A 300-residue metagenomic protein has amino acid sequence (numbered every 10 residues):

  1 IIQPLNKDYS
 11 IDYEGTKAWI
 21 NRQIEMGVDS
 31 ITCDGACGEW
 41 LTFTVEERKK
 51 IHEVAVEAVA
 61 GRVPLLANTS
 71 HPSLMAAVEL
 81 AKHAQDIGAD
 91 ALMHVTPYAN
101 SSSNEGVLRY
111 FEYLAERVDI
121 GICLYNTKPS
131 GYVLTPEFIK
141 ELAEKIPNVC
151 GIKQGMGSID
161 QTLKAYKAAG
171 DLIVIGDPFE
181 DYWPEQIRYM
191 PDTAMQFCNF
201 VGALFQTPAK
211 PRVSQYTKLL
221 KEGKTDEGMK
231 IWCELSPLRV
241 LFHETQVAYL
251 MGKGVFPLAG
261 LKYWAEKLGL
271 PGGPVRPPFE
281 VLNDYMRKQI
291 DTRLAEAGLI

Functional and structural regions predicted by a protein language model:
I1, M26, M190-P191, M195-I300: C-terminal alpha-helical cap/extension of soluble enzyme domains
I1-V133, E141, E280, I300: Active-site beta->alpha loop and helix N-cap motifs at the rims of alpha/beta catalytic domains
T16, R48, H52, A77 (+3 more regions): A general structural signal for well-ordered alpha-helical segments in protein cores
G38-L41, Q154, G272: Short, flexible micro-motifs
Y113-E116, K128-E244: Catalytic alpha/beta core domains of metabolic enzymes, predominantly
C123-N126, N148-V149, R276: Glycine-rich phosphate-binding "P-loop"
